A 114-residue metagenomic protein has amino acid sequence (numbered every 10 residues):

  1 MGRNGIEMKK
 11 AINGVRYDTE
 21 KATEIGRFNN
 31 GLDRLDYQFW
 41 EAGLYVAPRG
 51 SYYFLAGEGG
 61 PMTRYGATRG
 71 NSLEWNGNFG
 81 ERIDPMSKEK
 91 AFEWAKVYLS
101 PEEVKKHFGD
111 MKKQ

Functional and structural regions predicted by a protein language model:
G2-Q114: Secondary-structure transition motif
